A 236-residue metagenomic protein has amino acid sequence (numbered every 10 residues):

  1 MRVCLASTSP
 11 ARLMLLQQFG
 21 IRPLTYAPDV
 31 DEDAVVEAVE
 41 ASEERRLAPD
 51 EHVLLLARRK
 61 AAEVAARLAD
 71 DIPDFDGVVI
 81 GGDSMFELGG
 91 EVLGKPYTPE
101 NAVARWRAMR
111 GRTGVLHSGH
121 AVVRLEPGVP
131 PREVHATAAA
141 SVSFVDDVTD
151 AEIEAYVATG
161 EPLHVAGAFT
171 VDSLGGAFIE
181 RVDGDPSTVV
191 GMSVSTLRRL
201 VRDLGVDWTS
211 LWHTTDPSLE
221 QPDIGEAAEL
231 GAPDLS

Functional and structural regions predicted by a protein language model:
M1, G82, L116-S118, A140 (+1 more regions): Change "...and in nucleic-acid phosphodiester-cleaving endonucleases..." to "...and in nucleic-acid processing enzymes
M1-V78, A158, S195-R198, D203-S236: N-terminal polybasic phosphate/anion-binding patch
L5-A6, K95, V190-G191: Active-site-adjacent beta-strand anchor residues
L16, A57, D83, A102 (+2 more regions): Residue-level signal for inorganic ion chemistry
I80-G82, G119-A121, D172: Short beta-strand segments
S84-G114: Active-site-adjacent loop/tail segments of enzyme domains
V103-G111, G119-V142: Anionic-ligand binding region
P130-W208, T214-P217, G231-D234: Active-site oxyanion/phosphate-handling segment shared across diverse enzymes
